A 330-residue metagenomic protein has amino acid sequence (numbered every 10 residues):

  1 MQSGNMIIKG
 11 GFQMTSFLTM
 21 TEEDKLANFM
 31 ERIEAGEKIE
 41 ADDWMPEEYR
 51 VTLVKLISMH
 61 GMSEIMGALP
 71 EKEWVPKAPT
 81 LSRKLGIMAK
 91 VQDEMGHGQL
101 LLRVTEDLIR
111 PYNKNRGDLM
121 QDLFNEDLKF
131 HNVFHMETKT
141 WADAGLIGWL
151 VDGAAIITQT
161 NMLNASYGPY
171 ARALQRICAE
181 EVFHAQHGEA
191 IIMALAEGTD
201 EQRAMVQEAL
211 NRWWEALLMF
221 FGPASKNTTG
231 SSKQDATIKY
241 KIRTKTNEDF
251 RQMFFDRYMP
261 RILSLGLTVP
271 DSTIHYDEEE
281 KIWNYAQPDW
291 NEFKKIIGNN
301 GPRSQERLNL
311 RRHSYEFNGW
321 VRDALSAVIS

Functional and structural regions predicted by a protein language model:
I7-M45, L81-R83, F317-S330: Extreme N-terminal leader/anchor segments
F12-A27, K90-Q121, E189-M193: Conserved alpha-helical segments that form or flank metal/cofactor-binding pockets of metalloenzymes
K38-S58, M120-G148, A165, G198-T199 (+1 more regions): Acidic/His metal-coordination segments adjacent to aromatic residues that form catalytic metal sites in metalloenzymes
W44-Y49, G67-A89, A155-Y170: Helix-loop segments that flank and shape redox-cofactor active sites
Y49-H60, A78-H97, A144, P169-E181 (+1 more regions): Alpha-helical scaffold segments that form or flank carboxylate-/histidine-based iron centers
G61-I65, Q92-Q99, W149-G153, Q175 (+4 more regions): Generic structural signal for well-ordered, non-transmembrane alpha-helical segments in soluble/cytosolic regions
N132-H187: Internal, conserved structured core segments that host functional sites
A204-S330: Extended, helix-rich structural scaffolds rather than catalytic motifs
